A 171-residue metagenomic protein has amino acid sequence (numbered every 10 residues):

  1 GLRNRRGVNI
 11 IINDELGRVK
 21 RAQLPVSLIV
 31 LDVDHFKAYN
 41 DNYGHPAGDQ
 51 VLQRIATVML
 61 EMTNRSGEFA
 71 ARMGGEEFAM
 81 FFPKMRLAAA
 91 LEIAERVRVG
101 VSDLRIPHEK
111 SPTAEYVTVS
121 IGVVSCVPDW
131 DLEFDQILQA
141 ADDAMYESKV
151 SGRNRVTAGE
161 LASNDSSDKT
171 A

Functional and structural regions predicted by a protein language model:
G1-S27, K37-E61, A71-G75, A79-M80 (+3 more regions): Conserved long alpha-helical elements within nucleotide-processing catalytic cores of c-di-GMP signaling and class III
V26, V117-V119, N154: Change "...and in nucleic-acid phosphodiester-cleaving endonucleases..." to "...and in nucleic-acid processing enzymes
L28-L31, F78, V119-V123: A structural signal for short, well-ordered beta-strand segments
D41, F81-M85, S102, C126-V127: Residue-level recognition of strand-loop junctions within catalytic nucleotide-signaling folds
H45, L87-E95, V124-A171: Catalytic-core segments of nucleotide cyclases and related cyclic-nucleotide turnover enzymes
V58-R65, R96-L104: Generic non-transmembrane alpha-helical segments
R72, V99-V119: Catalytic core regions of nucleotide second-messenger enzymes
